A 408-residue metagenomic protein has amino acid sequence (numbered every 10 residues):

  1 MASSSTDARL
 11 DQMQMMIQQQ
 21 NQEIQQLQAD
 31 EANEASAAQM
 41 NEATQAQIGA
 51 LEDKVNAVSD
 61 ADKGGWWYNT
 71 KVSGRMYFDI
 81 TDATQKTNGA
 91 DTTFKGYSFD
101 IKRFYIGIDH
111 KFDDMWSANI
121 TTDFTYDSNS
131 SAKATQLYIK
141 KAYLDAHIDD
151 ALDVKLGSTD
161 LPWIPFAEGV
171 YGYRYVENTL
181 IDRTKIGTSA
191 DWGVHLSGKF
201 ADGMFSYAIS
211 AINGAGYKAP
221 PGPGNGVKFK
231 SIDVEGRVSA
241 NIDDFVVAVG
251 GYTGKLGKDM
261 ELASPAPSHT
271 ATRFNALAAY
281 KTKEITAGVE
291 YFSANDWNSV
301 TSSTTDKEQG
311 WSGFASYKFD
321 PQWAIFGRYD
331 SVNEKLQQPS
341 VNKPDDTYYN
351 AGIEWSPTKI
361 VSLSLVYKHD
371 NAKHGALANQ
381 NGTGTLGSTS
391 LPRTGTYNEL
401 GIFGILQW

Functional and structural regions predicted by a protein language model:
M1-Y77, D82, K86, W408: N-terminal periplasmic/intermembrane-space "pro-region" immediately following the signal or transit peptide
Q47-I48, E52-V55, M204-Y207, F245-V247 (+2 more regions): Short, structured loop/turn "capping" segments at alpha-beta junctions
D60-D62, L180-R183, G224, S264-P265 (+1 more regions): Short, P/G- and charge-enriched loop/turn segments at secondary-structure junctions
A61-N88, T93-G216, K230-V234, S239-V247 (+3 more regions): Outer membrane beta-barrel
T84-K95, S130-A134, A142-H147, Y173 (+1 more regions): Outer-membrane beta-barrel pore domains
E168, A208-I209, K218-P223, G250 (+1 more regions): A short secondary-structure junction signal
K185, V227, T304: Glycine- and other small-residue-rich loops at beta-strand/loop junctions that grip anionic moieties
P223-S231, P267-A271: Interfacial loop-to-helix transition and helix-capping segments at the boundaries of transmembrane helices
